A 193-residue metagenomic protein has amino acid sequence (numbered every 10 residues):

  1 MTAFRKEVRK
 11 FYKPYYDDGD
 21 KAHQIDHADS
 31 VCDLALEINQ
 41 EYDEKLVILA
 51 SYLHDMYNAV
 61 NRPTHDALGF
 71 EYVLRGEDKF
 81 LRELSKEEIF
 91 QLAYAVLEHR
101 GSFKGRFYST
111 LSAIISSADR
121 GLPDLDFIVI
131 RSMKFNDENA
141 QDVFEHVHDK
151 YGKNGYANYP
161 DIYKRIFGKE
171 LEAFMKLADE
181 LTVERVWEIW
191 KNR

Functional and structural regions predicted by a protein language model:
M1-P14: Short alpha-helical hairpin
A3, Y16-D43, L53, G101-R193: Divalent metal-dependent phosphate-bond-processing catalytic cores, especially two-metal-ion Mg2+/Mn2+ enzymes that act
Y12, A95-V96, I115: A generic structural signal for nonpolar/aromatic side chains embedded in well-ordered alpha-helices
G19, N58-N61, R82, G105: A generic structural signal for short coil/turn motifs at secondary-structure boundaries
V31-A35, T64-F80: An active-site-proximal "capping" alpha-helix that borders the catalytic cofactor pocket
E41, E83-S85: Flexible helix-coil transition and linker loops at the boundaries of alpha-helical arrays
E44-G69, F90-R100: His-Asp-centered metal-binding catalytic motifs of divalent-metal-dependent phosphohydrolases/nucleases
N58, L74-D78, E98-G101, P123-F127: Short helix-capping and hinge/turn segments at secondary-structure transitions, especially at repeat and domain
